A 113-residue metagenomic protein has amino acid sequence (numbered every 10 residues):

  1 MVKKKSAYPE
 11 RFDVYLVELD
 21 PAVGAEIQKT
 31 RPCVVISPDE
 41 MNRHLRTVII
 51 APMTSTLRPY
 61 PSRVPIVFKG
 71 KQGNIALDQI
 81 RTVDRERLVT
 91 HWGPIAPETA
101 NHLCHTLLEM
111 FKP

Functional and structural regions predicted by a protein language model:
M1-P113: Conserved functional hotspots at enzyme active or ligand-binding sites that engage polyanionic ligands
